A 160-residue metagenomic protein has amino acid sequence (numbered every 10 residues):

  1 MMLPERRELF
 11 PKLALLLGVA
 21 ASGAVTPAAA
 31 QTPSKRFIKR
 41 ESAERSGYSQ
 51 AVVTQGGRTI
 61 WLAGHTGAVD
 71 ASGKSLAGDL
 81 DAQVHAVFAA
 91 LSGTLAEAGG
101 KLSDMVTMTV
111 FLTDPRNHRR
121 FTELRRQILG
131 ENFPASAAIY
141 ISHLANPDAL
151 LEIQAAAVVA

Functional and structural regions predicted by a protein language model:
M2-H85, A89, G93-A96, S103 (+1 more regions): N-terminal presequence-like segments and the immediate start of the first folded domain
V106-T107: Surface-exposed aromatic
